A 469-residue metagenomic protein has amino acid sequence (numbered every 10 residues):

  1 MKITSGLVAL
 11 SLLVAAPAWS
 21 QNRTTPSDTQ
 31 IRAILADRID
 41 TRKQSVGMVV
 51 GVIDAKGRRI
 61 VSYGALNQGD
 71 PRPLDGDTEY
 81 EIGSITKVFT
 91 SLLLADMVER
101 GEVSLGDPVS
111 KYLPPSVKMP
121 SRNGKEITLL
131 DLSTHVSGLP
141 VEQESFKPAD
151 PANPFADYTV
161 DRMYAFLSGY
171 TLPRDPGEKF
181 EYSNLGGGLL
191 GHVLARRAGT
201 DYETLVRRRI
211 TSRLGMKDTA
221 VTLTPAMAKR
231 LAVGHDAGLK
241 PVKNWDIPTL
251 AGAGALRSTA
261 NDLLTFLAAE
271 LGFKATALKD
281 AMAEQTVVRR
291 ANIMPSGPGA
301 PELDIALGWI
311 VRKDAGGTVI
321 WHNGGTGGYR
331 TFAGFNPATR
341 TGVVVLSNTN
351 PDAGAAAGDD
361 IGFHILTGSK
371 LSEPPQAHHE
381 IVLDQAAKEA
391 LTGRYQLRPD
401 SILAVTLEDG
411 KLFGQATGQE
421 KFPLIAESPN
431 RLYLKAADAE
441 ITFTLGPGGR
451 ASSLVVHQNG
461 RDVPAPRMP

Functional and structural regions predicted by a protein language model:
M1-Y80, D96-S104, K111, L129-P140 (+8 more regions): N-terminal leader/targeting segments and the immediately adjacent pre-domain N-terminus
Q21-S62, A195-T200, T204-R208, S212 (+1 more regions): Catalytic loop of the DD-peptidase/beta-lactamase superfamily, centered on the K-T-G motif and neighboring
N22-R23, E79-E81, S116-P120, A149-P154 (+4 more regions): Second-shell loop/turn segments in exported
Q30, D70, E81-I85, M97-E144 (+4 more regions): Active-site helix/loop module of the DD-peptidase/beta-lactamase fold, centered on the serine-lysine SxxK catalytic
S84-I85, E181-N184: Catalytic nucleophile serine of serine hydrolases, specifically the conserved "nucleophile elbow" pentapeptide
T90: Active/ligand-binding-proximal structured segments within catalytic/core domains that scaffold catalytic residues
D161-P173, G234-P248, K313: The feature captures the short pre-catalytic strand/loop hairpin that immediately precedes and shapes the active-site
